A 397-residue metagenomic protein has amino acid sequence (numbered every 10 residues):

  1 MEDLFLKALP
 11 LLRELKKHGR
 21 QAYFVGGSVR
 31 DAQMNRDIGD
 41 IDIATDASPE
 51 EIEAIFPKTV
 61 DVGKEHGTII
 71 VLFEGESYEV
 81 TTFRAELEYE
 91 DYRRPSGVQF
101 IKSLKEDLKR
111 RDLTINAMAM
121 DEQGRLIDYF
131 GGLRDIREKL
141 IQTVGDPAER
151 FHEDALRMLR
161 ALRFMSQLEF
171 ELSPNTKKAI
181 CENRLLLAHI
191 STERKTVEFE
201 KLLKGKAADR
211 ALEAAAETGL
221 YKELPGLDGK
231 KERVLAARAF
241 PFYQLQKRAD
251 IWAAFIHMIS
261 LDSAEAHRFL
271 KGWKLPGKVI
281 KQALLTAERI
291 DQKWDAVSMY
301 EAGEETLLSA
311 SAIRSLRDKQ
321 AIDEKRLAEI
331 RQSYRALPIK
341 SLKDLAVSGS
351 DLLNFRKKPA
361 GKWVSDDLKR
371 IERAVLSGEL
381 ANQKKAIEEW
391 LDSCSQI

Functional and structural regions predicted by a protein language model:
M1-I397: Catalytic cores of the polymerase beta-like nucleotidyltransferase superfamily and closely associated nucleotide
